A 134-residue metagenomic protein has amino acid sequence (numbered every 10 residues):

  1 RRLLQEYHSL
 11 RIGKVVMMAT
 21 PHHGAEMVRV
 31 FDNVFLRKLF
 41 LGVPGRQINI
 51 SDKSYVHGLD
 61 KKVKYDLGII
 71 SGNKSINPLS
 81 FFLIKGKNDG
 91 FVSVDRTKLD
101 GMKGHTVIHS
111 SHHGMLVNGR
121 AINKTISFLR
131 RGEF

Functional and structural regions predicted by a protein language model:
R1-K64, I84: Serine-dependent carboxylesterase/thioesterase catalytic core of lipase-like alpha/beta-hydrolase/SGNH enzymes
K62-F134: C-terminal catalytic-base region of ester-bond hydrolases, centering on the histidine of the charge-relay
